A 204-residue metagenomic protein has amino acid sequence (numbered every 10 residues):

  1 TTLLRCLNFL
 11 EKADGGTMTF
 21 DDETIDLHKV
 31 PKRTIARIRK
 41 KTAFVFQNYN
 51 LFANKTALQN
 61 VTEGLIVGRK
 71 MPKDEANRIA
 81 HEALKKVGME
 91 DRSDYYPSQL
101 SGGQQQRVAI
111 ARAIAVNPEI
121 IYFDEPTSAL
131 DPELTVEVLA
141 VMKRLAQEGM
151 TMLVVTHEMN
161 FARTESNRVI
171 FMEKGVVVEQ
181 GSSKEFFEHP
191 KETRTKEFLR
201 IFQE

Functional and structural regions predicted by a protein language model:
N8: Helix-to-loop junction immediately C-terminal to a conserved catalytic motif
G16-D26: Conserved ABC transporter NBD signature motif
I25-A43, K73-D74, H189-P190: ABC ATPase NBD coupling module
Y95-S98, V116, E148: Conserved signature/switch motifs of ABC ATPase nucleotide-binding domains
I121-D124: Catalytic Walker B motif of ABC-type/P-loop ATPase nucleotide-binding domains
T156-H157: H-loop/switch region of ABC-family ATPase nucleotide-binding domains
